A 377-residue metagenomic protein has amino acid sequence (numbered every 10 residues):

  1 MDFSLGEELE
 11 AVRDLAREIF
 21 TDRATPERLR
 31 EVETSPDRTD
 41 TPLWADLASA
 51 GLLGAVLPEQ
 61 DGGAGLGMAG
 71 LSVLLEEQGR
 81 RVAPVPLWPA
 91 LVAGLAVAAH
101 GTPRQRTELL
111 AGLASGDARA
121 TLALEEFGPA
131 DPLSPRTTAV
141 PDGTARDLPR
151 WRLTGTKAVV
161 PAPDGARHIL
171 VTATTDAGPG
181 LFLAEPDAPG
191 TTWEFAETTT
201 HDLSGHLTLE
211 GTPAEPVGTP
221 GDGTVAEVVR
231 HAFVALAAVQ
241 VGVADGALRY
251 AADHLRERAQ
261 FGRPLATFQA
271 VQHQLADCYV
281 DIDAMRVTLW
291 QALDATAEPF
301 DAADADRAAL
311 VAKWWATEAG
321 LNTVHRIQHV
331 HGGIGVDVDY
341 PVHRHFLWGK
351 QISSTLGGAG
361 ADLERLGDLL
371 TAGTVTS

Functional and structural regions predicted by a protein language model:
M1-R81, G116, R230-S377: Alpha-helical interface subdomain recognition
L66, D131-S134, A162-A166: Short glycine/proline-enriched turns and hinge-like loops at secondary-structure junctions
P84-R104: N-terminal glycine-rich flavin-associated loop
A99-A120: FAD-binding glycine-rich core of flavoenzymes that anchor FAD
R119-D142: A gly/ser-rich beta-alpha-beta helix-loop segment of oxidoreductase catalytic cores
T121-A123, R150, T154-T191: A short core secondary-structure module
T138-R150, E298-P299: Intrinsically disordered, low-complexity terminal tails and inter-domain linkers enriched for S/T/G/P/D/E
V159-P161, T172, E185-P216, G223-T224: Flexible, small-/acidic-enriched active-site or ligand-binding loops
